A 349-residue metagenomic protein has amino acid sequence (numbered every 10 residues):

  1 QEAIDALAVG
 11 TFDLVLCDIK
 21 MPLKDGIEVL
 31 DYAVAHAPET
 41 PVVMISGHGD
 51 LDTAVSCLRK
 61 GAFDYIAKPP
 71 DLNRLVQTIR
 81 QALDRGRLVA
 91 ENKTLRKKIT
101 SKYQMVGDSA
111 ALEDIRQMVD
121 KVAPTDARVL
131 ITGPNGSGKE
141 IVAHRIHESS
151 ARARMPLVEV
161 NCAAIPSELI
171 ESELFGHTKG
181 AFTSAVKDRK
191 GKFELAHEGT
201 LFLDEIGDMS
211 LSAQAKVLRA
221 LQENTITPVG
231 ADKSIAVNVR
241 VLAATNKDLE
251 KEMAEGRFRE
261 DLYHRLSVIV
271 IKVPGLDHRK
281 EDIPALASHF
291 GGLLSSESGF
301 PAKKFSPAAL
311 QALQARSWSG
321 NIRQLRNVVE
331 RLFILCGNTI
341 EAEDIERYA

Functional and structural regions predicted by a protein language model:
Q1-L14: Acidic, metal-coordinating helix/loop segments flanking the phosphotransfer/catalytic sites of two-component signaling
E2, D25-E28: Acidic catalytic/metal-coordinating carboxylates
D18, S46, E205: Active-site residues of response regulator receiver
P22, S46, D50, M209-S210: The feature encodes the CheY-like receiver
P70, M118-S184, E194-S210, G275-K280 (+1 more regions): Conserved post-Walker A coupling segment in P-loop NTPases
N73, Q77-R80, S150-M155, G230-R240 (+1 more regions): Nucleotide-binding/hydrolysis machinery
N73-P134, I340: Flexible nucleotide-interacting loop at or near the entrance of a catalytic core
